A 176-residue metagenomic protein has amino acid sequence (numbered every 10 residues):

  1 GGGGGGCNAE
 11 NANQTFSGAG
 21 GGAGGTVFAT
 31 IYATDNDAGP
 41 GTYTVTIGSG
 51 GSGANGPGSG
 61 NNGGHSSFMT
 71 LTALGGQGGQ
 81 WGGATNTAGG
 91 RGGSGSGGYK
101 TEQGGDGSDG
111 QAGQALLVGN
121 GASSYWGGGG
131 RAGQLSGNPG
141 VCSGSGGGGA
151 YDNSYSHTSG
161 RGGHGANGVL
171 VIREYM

Functional and structural regions predicted by a protein language model:
G1-M176: Low-complexity, glycine/proline-biased repetitive segments and flexible coils/loops
